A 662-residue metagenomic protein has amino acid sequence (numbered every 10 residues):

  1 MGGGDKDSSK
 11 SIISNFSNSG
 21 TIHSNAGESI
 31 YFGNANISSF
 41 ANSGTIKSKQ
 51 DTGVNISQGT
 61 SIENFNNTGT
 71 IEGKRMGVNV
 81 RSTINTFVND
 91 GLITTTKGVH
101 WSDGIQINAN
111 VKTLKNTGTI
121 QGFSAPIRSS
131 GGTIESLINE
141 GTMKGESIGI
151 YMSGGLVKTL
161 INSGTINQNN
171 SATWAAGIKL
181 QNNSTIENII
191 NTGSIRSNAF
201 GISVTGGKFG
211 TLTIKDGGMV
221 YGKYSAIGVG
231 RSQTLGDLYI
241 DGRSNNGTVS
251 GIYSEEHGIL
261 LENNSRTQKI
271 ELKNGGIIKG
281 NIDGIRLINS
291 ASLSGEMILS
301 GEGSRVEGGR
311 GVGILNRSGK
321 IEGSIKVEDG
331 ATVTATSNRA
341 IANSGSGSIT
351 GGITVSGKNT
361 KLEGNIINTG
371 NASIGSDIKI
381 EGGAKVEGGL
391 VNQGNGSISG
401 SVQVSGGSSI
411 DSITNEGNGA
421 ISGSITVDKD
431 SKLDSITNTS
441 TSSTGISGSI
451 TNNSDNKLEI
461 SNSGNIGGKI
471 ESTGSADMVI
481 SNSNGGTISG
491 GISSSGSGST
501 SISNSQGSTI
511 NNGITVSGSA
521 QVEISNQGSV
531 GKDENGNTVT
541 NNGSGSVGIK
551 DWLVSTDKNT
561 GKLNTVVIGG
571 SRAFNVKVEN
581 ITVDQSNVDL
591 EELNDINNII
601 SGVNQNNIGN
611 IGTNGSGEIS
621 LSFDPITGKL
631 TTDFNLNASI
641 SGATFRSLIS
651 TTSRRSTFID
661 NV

Functional and structural regions predicted by a protein language model:
M1-V662: Long, low-complexity, polar and repeat-rich extracellular regions of very large Gram-negative surface proteins
